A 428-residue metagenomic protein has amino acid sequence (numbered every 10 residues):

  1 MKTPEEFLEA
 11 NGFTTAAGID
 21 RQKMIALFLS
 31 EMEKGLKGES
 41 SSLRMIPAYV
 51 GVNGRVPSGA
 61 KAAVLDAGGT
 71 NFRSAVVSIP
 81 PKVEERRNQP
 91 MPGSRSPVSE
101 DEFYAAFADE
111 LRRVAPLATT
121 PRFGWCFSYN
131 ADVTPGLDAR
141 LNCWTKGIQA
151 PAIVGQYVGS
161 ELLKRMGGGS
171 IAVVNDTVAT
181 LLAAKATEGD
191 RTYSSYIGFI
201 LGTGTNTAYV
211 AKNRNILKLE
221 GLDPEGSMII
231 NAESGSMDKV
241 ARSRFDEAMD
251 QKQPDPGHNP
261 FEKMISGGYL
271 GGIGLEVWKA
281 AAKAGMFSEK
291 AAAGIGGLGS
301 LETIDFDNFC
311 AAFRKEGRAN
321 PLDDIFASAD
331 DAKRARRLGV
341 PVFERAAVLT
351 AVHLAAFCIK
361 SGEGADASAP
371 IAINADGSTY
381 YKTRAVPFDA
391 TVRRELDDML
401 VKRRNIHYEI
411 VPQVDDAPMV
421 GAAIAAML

Functional and structural regions predicted by a protein language model:
M1-N88, P92-P121, A186-T187, E247-L428: ATP-binding/phosphotransfer module of carbohydrate and carboxylate kinases, centering on a glycine-rich
A16-V50, Y193-I200, R214, E220-V240: Small-residue (GG/TT-enriched) beta-loop-alpha framework at ligand/catalytic clefts
A60-D66, R122-G124, S170-A172, Y196-I200 (+4 more regions): Short glycine-aspartate micro-motif
T70, G204, R214-N215, M237 (+2 more regions): Short, glycine-/Ser/Thr-/acidic-enriched flexible segments
F72, N130-T134, G204-A208, K239 (+1 more regions): Short, acidic Gly/Pro/Ser/Thr-rich loop/turn segments
F72-V77, L181-A183, G198-F199, T205-A211: Short beta-strand scaffold segments in enzyme catalytic cores
P90-A108, C126, A131-I197, N213-A241 (+1 more regions): Glycine-rich phosphate-binding loop and adjoining helix at the ATP-binding site of ATP-dependent phosphoryl-transfer
T207-A208, K218-P260, M264-S266: Alpha-helical segment proximal to the catalytic Tyr-Lys
